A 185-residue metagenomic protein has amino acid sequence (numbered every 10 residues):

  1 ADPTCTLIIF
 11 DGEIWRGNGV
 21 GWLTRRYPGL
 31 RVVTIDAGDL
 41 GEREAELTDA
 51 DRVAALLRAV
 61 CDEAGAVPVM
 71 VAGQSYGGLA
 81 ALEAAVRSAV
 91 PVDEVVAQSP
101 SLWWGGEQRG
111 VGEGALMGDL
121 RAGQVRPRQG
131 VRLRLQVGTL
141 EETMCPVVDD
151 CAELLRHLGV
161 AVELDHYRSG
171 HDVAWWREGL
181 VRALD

Functional and structural regions predicted by a protein language model:
A1-D185: Non-catalytic cap/lid and distal C-terminal segments of serine-dependent acyl enzymes
